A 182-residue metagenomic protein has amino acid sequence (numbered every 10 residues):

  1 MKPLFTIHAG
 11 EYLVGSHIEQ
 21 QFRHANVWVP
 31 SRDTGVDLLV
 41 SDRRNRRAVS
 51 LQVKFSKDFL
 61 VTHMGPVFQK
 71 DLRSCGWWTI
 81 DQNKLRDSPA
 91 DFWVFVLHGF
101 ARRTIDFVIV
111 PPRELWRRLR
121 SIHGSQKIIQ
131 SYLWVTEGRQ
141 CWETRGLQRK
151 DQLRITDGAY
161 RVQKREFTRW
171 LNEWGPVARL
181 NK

Functional and structural regions predicted by a protein language model:
M1-T34, L39-K182: Mixed-charge (Asp/Glu-Lys/Arg
